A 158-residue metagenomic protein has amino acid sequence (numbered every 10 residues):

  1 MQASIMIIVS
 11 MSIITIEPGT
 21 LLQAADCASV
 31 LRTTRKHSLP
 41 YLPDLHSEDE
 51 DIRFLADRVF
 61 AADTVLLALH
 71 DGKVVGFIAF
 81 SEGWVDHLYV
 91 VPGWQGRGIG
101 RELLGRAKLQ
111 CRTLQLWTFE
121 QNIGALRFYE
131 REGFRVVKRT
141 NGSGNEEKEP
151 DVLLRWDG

Functional and structural regions predicted by a protein language model:
I14-S29: A short beta-loop-alpha structural element at the N-terminal edge of CoA-dependent acyl/N-acetyltransferase catalytic
A28-A56: Conserved GNAT-fold acetyl-CoA-binding loop/helix
A62-T64, S81-W84, K108-L114: Short glycine/proline-enriched coil/turn segments at helix->beta-strand junctions
D63-G76: Conserved beta-hairpin
L66, I78, G83, L88 (+1 more regions): Conserved GNAT-family N-acetyltransferase fold
V85-Q95, T118-F119: A short, internal acetyl-CoA/4′-phosphopantetheine-binding micro-motif in the GNAT/acyltransferase core
G96-L109, R127-R131: Conserved acetyl-CoA-binding loop-helix of GNAT-fold acetyltransferases
T113-Q115, F119-L126, E132, K138-G158: C-terminal "cap" of GNAT-fold acetyltransferases
